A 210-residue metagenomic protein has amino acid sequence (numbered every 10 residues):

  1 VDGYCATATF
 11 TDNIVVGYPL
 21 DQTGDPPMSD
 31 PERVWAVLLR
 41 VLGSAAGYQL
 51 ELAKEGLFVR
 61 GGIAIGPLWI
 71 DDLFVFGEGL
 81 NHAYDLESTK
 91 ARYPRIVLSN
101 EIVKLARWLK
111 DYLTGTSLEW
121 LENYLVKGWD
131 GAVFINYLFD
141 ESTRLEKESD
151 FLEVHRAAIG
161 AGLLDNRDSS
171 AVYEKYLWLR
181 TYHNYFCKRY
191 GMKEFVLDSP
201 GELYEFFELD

Functional and structural regions predicted by a protein language model:
D2, T9, G56, T89-A91 (+2 more regions): A generic structural signal for short, non-catalytic loop/turn and secondary-structure boundary residues
D2-R40, Q49-E78: Catalytic core of nucleotidyl cyclases, primarily class III adenylyl/guanylyl cyclases
G43, G77-D85: A general alpha-helical scaffold signature found inside nucleotide-binding enzyme cores
E51, S88, L125: Short, conserved, surface-exposed binding loops centered on an aromatic residue
K54, R60-G61, I65, H82-I102: Catalytic/regulatory signature loops of cyclic-dinucleotide turnover enzymes and related class III nucleotidyl cyclases
R92-D210: Intrinsically disordered, glycine/charged-rich C-terminal tails and inter-domain linkers that flank nucleotidyl cyclase
